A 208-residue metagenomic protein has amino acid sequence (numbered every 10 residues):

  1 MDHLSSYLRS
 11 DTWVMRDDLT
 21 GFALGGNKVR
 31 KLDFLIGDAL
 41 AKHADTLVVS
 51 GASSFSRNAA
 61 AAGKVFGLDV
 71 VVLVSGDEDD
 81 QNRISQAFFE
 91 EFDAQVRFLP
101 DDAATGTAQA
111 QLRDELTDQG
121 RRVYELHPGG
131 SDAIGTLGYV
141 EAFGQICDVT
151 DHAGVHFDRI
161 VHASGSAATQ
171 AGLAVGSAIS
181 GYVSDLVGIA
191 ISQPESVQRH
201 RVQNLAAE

Functional and structural regions predicted by a protein language model:
M1-E208: PLP-dependent amino-acid enzyme catalytic core
